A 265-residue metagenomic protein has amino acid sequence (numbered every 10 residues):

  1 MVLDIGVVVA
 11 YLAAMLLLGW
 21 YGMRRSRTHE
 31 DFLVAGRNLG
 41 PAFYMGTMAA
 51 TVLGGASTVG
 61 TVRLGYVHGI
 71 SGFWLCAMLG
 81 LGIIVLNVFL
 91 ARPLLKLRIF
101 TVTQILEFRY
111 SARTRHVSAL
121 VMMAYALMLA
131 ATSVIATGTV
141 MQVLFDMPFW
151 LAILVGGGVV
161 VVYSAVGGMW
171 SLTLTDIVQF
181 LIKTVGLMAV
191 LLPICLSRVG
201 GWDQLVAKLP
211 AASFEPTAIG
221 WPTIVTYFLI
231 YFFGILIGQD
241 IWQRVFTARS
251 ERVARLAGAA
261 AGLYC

Functional and structural regions predicted by a protein language model:
M1-T58, S164-G168, F180, G186-A189: Membrane-interface "cap" regions at the ends of multi-pass membrane proteins
L3-A13, L75-I84, G220-I230: Alpha-helical transmembrane segments
L12-M15, T51-V52, L79-I83, M122-A126 (+4 more regions): Residue-level recognition of pore/gate-forming positions within transmembrane alpha-helices of multi-pass
L16-H29, F89-T103, V162, V166 (+2 more regions): Juxtamembrane interface elements at the cytosolic ends of transmembrane helices in multi-pass membrane proteins
S26, G55-V62, N87, A91 (+3 more regions): Alpha-helical transmembrane segments of polytopic integral membrane proteins, especially the permease/helical cores
V34-L39, F43, G60-G72, E107 (+1 more regions): Loop-to-helix junctions at membrane interfaces in multi-pass transport proteins
A49, F73-G167, I230-G234: Helix-loop-helix module between adjacent transmembrane segments
